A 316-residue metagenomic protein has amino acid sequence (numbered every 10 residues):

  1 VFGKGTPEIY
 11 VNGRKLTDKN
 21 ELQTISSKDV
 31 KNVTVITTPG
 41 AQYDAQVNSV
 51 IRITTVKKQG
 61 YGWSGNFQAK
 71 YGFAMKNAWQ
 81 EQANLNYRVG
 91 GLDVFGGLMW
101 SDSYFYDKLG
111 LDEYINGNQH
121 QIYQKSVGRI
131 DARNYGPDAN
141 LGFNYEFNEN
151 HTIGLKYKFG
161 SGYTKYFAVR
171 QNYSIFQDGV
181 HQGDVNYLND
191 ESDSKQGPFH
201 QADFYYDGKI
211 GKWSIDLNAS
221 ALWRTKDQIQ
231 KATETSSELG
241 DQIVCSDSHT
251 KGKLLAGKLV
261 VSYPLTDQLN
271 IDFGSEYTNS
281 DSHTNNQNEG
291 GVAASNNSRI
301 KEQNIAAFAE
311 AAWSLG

Functional and structural regions predicted by a protein language model:
V1, N20, V35, A45-Q68 (+1 more regions): N-terminal periplasmic accessory domains that precede and gate Gram-negative outer-membrane beta-barrel machines
V1-K15: Extracytoplasmic beta-strand/coil segments of soluble accessory domains associated with Gram-negative outer-membrane
V11-N12, V89, I210, L315: Structural motif
N12-G40: Short acidic/polar hinge/loop motifs at secondary-structure boundaries that mediate gating or recognition
T55-F67, K108, K125, G136-L141 (+3 more regions): Surface-exposed extracellular loop regions of Gram-negative outer-membrane beta-barrel proteins
K76-F105, H120-A168, P198-H200, G208: Transmembrane beta-barrel wall of Gram-negative outer-membrane proteins
Q80, D107-H120, Y166-G183, Q228-E238 (+1 more regions): Outer-membrane beta-barrel translocator domains and adjoining extracellular loop/strand segments of Gram-negative
D138-G162, N186, D190-G316: Face-selective signature of the C-terminal outer-membrane beta-barrel domain
